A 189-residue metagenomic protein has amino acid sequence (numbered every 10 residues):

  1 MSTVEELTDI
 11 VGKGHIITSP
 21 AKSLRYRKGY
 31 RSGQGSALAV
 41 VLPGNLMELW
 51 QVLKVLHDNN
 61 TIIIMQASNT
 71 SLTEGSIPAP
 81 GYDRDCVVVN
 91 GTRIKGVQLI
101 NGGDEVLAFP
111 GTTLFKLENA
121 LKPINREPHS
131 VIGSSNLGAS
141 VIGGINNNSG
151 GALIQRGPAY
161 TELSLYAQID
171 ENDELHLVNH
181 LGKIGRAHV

Functional and structural regions predicted by a protein language model:
M1-K54, T70-D104, G133, N147: N-terminal flexible segment immediately upstream of the FAD-binding catalytic core in FAD-dependent oxidoreductases
Q66, N90, I142: Short beta-strand segments
Q98, F115, N119-H188: FAD-binding subdomain of flavoenzyme oxidoreductases
D104-V106, L175: Hydrophobic residues embedded in beta-strands of well-ordered beta-sheets
G111: Extended, alpha-helix-rich binding/interface surfaces that flank or overlap catalytic cores and mediate recognition
